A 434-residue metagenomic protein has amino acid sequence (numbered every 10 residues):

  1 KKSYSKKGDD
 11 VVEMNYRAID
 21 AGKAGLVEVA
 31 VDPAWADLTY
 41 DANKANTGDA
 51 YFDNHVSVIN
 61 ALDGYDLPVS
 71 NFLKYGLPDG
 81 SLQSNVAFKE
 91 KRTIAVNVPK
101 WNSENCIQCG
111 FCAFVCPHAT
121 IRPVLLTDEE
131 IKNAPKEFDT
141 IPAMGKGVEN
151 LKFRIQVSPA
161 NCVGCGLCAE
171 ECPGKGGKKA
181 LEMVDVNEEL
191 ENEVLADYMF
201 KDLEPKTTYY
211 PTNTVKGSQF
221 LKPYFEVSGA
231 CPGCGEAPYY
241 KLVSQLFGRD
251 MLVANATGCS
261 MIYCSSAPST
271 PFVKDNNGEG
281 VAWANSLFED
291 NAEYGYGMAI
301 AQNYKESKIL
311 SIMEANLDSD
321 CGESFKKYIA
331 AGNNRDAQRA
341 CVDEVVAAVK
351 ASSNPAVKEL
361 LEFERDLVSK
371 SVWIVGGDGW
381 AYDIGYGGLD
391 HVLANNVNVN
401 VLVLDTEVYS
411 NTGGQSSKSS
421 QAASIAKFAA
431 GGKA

Functional and structural regions predicted by a protein language model:
S3-N161, A169-L252, A256-W373, S424: Ferredoxin-type iron-sulfur electron-transfer modules and their immediate structural context
C165: Active-site substrate-binding loop specific to GH73 endo-beta-N-acetylglucosaminidase modules in bacterial autolysins
L203, Y263-C264, S353, E359-A434: Thiamine diphosphate
